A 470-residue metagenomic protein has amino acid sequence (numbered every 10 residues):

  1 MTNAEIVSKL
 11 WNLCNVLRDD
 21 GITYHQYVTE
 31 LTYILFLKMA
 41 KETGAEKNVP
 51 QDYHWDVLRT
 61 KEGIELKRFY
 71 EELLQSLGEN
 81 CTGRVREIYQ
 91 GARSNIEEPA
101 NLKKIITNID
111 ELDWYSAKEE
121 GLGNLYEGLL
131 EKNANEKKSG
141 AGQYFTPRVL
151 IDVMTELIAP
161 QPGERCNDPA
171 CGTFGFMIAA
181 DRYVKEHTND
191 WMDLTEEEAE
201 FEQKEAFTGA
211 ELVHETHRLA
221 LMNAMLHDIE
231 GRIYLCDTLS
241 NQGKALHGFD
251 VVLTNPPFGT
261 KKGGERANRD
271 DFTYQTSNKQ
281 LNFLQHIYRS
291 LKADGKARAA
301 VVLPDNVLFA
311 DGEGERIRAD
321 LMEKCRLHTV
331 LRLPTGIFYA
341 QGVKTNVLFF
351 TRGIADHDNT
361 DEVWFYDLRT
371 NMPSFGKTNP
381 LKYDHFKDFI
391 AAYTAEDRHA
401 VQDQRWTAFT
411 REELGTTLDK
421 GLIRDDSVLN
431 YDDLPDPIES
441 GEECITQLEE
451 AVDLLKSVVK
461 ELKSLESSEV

Functional and structural regions predicted by a protein language model:
M1-P162, R232-G243, R332-G336, N359-R369 (+2 more regions): Non-catalytic, mostly N-terminal accessory regions of nucleic-acid modification and defense proteins
E5-S8, E120, N124, V149 (+11 more regions): Generic recognition of stable, solvent-exposed alpha-helical segments in well-folded globular domains
Y27-V28, L212-H217, S277-F350: Conserved Class I SAM-dependent methyltransferase catalytic core
Y115, G209-E211, T273-S277, Y288-R289 (+4 more regions): Hydrophobic alpha-helical scaffolding
G140-T254, G259-K261, N268-D270, Q275-S277 (+4 more regions): Conserved S-adenosyl-L-methionine
S240, P257-T260, D305-L308, G336-F338 (+2 more regions): Conserved nucleotide-binding/hydrolysis micro-motifs of P-loop NTPases
G248-D250, V343-F349, N379-H385: Short, surface-exposed amphipathic charged segments that create phosphate/polyanion-binding patches used for binding
K261-T276, Q280, P304-D305, E315 (+5 more regions): Accessory, often C-terminal, charged low-complexity segments
